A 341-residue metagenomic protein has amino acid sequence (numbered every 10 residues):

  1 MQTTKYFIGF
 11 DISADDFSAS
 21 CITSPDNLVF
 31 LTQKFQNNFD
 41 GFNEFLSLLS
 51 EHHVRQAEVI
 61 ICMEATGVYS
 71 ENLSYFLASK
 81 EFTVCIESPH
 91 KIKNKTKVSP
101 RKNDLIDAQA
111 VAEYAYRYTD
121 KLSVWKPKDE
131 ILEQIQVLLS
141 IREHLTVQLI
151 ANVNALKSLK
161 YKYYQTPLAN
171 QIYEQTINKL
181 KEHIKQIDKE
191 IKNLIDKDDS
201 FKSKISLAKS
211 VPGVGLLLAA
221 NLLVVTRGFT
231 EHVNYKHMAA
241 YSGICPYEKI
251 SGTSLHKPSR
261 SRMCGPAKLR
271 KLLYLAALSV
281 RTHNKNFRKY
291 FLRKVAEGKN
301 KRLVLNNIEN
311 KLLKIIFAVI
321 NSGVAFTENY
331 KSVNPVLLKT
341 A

Functional and structural regions predicted by a protein language model:
Q2-S24, V111: Gly/Thr-rich phosphate-binding beta-strand-loop-beta motif of the actin/hexokinase/Hsp70
A14, G67, K91, V224: Short, glycine/acidic-enriched loop or turn micro-motifs at the edges of active sites
P25-Q56, I60: Nucleic-acid-processing active sites and adjacent nucleic-acid-binding tracks, predominantly divalent metal-dependent
C62-N72: Acidic, metal-coordinating catalytic cores used for nucleic-acid/nucleotide bond scission and strand-transfer chemistry
Y75, P89-L207: Long, charge-rich intrinsically disordered scaffolds of nucleic-acid metabolism proteins
S210, L216, L222-E297, K301 (+1 more regions): Phosphate-backbone recognition surface of nucleic-acid-processing proteins
T253-S254, F291-A341: Low-complexity, acidic/Ser/Thr- and charged residue-rich accessory regions of DNA metabolism proteins
